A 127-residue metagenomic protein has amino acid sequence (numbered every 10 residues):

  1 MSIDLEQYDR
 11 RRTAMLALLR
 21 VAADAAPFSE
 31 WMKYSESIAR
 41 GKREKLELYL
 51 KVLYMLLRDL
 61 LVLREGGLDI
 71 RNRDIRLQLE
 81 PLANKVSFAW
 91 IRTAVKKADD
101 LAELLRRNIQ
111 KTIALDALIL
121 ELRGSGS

Functional and structural regions predicted by a protein language model:
M1-V52, L56-L57, L63-S127: Charged, glycine-rich active-site and insertion segments that engage polyanionic ligands
